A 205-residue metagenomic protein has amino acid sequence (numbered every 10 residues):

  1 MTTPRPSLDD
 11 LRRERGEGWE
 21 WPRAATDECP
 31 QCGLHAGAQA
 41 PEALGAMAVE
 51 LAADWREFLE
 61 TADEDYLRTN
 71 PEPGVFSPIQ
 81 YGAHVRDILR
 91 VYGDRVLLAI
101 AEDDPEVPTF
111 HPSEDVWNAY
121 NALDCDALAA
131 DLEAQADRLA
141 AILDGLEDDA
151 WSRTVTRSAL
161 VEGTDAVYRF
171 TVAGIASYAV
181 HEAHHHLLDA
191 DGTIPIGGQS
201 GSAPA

Functional and structural regions predicted by a protein language model:
T2-T26, D65-N118, W151-A205: Short, contiguous alpha-helical
P22-A38, M47: Secretory/endomembrane lumenal or extracellular ectodomains immediately following the signal peptide
C29-G33, L44, F58-T61, D103-D104: Short acidic/polar alpha-helix capping motifs at helix-coil junctions
H35-A46, L123, F170-I175: Solvent-exposed interaction patches of small proteins and small membrane subunits
H35-Q39, A48-A52, D94-L98: Short low-complexity stretches enriched in small and charged residues
G45, R56, I79-G82, R86 (+6 more regions): Non-transmembrane alpha-helical segments in soluble domains of secreted/periplasmic/extracellular proteins
G45-I79: A glycine-rich, hydrophobic loop/mini-helix early in the fold
M47-E60, D115-T154, I175-A179: Acidic/histidine-rich alpha-helical segments that form the ligand environment of transition-metal centers
